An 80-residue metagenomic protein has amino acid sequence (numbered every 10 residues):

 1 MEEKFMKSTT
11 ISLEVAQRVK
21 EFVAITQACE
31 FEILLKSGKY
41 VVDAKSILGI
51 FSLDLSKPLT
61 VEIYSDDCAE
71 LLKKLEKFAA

Functional and structural regions predicted by a protein language model:
M1-E3, T26: A short alpha-helix capping/helix-coil boundary motif
E3-L13: Short glycine-/aliphatic-rich beta-strand segments at the starts of folded cytosolic domains
I11-L13, I33, V61-I63: Preference for bulky hydrophobic residues occupying beta-strand positions in well-ordered beta-sheet regions
A16-E32, Y40-K57, L71: Amphipathic alpha-helical interaction surfaces in cytosolic regulatory modules
S52-A80: C-terminal structural segments of small proteins and small subunits
